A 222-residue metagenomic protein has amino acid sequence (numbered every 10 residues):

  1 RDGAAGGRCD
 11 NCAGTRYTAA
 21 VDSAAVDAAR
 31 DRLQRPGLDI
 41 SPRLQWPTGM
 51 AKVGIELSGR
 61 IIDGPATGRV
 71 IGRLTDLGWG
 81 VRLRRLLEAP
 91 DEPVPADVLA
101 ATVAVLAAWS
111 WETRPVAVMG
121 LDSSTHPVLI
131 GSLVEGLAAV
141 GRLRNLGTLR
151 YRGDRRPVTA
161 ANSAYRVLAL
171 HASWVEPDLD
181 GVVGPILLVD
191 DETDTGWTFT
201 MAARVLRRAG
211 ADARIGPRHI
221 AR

Functional and structural regions predicted by a protein language model:
R1-S23: C-terminal helicase lobe
A19-A117, G131, E135, T148-V183: Active-site-facing substrate-recognition patch
A117, L187, G216-R218: A structural signal for isolated positions on well-ordered beta-strands in alpha/beta enzyme cores
G120-I130: Glycine-rich phosphate-binding loops at beta-strand->alpha-helix junctions
S132, G136, W197, M201-V205: Active-site signature of alpha/beta-hydrolase-fold catalytic machinery across serine- and Asp/Cys-nucleophile hydrolases
E135-R144: Short helix-loop-beta junction
G147-T159, A209-R222: ATP-dependent adenylation/pyrophosphate-handling site
V189-E192, G196: DG-centered beta-turn motif at the end of beta-strands
